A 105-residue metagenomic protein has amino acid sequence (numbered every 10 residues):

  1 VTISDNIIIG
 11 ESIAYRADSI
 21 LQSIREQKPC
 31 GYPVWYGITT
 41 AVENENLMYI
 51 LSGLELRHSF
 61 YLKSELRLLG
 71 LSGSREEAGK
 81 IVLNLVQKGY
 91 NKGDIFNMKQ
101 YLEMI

Functional and structural regions predicted by a protein language model:
V1-E26: Negatively charged, low-complexity tracts enriched in Asp/Glu with abundant Ser/Thr
I3-I7, L21, L51, H58-L68 (+1 more regions): A near-ubiquitous, low-amplitude feature marking generic local secondary-structure context
G10-A17, T40, L71, R75: Intrinsic-disorder-associated interaction segments
Y15, N46, G79-K80: Residues in flexible loops and secondary-structure boundaries
S23, I50-E55, L85-Q87: Short, solvent-exposed coil/turn linker segments
P29-L66: Short aromatic-glycine-(Arg/Gly/Cys) micro-motifs in beta-strand/loop hairpins
K63-M104: Short, compact, well-ordered microdomains
